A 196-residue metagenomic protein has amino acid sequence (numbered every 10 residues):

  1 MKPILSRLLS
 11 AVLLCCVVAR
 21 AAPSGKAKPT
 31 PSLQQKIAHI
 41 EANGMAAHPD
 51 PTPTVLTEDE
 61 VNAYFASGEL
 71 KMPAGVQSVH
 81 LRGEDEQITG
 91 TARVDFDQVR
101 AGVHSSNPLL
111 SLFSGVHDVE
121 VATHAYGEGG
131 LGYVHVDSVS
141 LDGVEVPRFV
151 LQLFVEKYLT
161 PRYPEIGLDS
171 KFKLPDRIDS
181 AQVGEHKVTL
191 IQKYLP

Functional and structural regions predicted by a protein language model:
M1-L9: Bacterial N-terminal signal peptides that target proteins for export
V12-A22: Hydrophobic h-region of N-terminal signal peptides that target proteins for export in Gram-negative bacteria
R20-P196: Extracellular/lumenal and peripheral-membrane lipid-interaction modules
